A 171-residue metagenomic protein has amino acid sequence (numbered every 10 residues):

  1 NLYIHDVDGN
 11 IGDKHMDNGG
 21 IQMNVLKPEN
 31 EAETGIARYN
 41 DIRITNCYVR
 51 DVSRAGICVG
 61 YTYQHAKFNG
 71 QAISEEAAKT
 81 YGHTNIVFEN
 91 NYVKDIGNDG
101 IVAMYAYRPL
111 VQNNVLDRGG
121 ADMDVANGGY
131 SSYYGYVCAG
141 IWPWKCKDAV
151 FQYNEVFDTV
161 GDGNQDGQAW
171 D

Functional and structural regions predicted by a protein language model:
N1, D6-A37, A103, P143: Extracellular beta-strand-rich solenoid/capping regions of secreted or surface-exposed proteins that bind or remodel
N1-D8, I36-R54, F68-D99, Y107-D122 (+4 more regions): Right-handed parallel beta-helix
G12, N164-Q165: A flexible loop/linker signature enriched in serine peptidases of the S9 family
G12-H15, V59, Q64, F68: Extracytoplasmic beta-rich repeat domains
K14, A126-G129: Short, flexible, mixed-charge acidic loops at enzyme active sites
K27-N30, Q64-I73, V125: Surface-exposed intrinsically disordered loops and tails
G56-V59, I101-V102: Short beta-strand segments at enzyme active-site cores
